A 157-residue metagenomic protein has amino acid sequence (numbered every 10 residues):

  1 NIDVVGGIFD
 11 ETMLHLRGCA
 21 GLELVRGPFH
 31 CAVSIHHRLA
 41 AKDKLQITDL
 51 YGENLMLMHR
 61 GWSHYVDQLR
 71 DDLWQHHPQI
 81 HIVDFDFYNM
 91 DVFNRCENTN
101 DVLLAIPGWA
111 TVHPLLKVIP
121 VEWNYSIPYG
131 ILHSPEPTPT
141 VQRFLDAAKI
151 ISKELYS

Functional and structural regions predicted by a protein language model:
N1-T48, G52, G108-L115: Acidic, Gly/Pro-rich loop/turn segments at junctions of secondary structure
H15-L22, R26-P28, M90-P139: Beta-alpha-beta core module
A32, M56-M58, L132: Short hydrophobic segments within beta-strands
S34, M58-R60, I106: Thr-Gly-centered strand-to-loop micro-motif
T48-G52, P128-S157: Extended ligand-binding regions for polar small-molecule ligands
G52-H76: Secondary-structure junction motif
M58, P78-N89: Short beta-strand-to-loop elements that line the ligand-binding cleft of bilobed periplasmic-binding protein-like
